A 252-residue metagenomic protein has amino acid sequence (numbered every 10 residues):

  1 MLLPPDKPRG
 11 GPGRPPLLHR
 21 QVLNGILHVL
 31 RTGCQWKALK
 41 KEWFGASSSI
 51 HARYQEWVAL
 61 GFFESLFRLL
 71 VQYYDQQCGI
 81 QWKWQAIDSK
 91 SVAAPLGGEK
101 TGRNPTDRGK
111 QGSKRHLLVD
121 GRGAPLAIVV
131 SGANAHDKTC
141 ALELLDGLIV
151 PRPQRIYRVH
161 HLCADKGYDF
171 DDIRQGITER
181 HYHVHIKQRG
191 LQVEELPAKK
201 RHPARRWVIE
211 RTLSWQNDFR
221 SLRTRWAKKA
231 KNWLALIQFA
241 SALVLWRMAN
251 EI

Functional and structural regions predicted by a protein language model:
M1-I252: Short alpha-helical elements
